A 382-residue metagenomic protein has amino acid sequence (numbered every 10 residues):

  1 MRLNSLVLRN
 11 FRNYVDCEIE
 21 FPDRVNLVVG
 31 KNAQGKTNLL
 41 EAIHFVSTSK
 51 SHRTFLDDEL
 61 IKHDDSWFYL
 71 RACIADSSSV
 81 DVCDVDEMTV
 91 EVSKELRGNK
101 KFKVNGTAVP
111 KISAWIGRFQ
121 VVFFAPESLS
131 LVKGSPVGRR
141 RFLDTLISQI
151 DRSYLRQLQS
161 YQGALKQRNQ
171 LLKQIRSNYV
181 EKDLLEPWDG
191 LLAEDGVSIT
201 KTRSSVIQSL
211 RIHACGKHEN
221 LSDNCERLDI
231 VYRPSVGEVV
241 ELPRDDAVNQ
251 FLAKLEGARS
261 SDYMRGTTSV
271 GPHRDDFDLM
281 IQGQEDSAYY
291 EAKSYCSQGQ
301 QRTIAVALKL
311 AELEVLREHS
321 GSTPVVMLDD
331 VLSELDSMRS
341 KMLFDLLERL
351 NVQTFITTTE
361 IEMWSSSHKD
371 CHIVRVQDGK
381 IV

Functional and structural regions predicted by a protein language model:
M1-K31, F45, Y179-V325, E334-M338 (+3 more regions): Conserved NTPase motor "head" modules and their coupling/switch loops across ABC/AAA+ ATPases, GTPases, and GHKL ATPases
G35-K36: Conserved lysine of the Walker
S47-V132, P136-G138, I147-Y154, C215-G216 (+2 more regions): Nucleotide-state sensing region of NTPase/ATPase domains
A72, Q353-T359: Structural recognition of the conserved hydrophobic beta-strand(s) that form the central parallel beta-sheet of P-loop
F102, L279, R375: Short aromatic-centered micro-motifs
S130-V132, V137-E186, G190: Long, charged N-terminal accessory/stalk domains
D329-V331: Walker B catalytic acidic pair
